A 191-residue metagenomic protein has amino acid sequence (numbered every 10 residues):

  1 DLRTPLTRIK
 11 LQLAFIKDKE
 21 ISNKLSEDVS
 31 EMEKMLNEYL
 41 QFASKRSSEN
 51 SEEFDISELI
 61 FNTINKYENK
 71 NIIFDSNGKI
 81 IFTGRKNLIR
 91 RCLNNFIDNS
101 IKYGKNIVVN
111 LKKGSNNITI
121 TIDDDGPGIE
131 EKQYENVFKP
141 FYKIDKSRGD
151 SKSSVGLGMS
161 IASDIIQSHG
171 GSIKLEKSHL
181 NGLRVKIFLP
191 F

Functional and structural regions predicted by a protein language model:
R46-E49, I81-G84: Conserved micro-motifs of the catalytic ATP-binding
E52-E68: Short beta-to-alpha transition helix within the HATPase_c
N106-N116: Short beta-strand/loop element within the Bergerat-fold HATPase_c
D124: Acidic ATP/Mg2+-coordinating residue in the GHKL
I129-F141: Short conserved segment of the HATPase_c
G158, A162: Short alpha-helical Gxxx[C/S/T] motif in the catalytic ATP-binding
G170-G171: Conserved glycine-rich
